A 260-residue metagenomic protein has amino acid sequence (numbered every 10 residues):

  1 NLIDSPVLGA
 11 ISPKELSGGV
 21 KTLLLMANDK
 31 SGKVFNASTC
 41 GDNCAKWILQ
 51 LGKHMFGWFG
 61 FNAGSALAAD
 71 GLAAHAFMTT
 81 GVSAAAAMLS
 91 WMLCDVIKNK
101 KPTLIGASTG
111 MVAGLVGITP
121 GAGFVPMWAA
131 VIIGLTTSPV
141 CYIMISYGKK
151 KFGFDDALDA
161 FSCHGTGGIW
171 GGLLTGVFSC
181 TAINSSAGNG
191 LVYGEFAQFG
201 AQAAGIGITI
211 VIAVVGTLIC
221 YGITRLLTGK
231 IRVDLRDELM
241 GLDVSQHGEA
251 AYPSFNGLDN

Functional and structural regions predicted by a protein language model:
N1-D4, L16, V20-N36, C40-N260: Glycine- and aromatic-enriched membrane alpha-helices
S12: Cell wall/extracellular polymer interaction/catalysis modules
